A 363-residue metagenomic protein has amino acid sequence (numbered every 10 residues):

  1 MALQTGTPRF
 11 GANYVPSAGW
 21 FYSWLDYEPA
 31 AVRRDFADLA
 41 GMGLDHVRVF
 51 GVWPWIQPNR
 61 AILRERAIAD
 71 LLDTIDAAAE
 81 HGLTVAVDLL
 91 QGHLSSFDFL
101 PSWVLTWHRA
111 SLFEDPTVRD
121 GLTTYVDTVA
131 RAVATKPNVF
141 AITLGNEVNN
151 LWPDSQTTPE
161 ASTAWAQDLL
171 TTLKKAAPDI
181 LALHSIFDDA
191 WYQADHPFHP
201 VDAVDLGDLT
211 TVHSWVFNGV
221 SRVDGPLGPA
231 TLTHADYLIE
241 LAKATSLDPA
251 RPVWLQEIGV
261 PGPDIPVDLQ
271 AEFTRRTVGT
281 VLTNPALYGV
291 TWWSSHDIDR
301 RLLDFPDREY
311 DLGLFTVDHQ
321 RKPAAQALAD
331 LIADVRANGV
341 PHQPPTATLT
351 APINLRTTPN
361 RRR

Functional and structural regions predicted by a protein language model:
M1-H46, A77-E80, T84, T171-K174 (+2 more regions): N-terminal carbohydrate-binding accessory modules
G6-F10, G43-D45, A79-V85, T135-F140 (+4 more regions): Short, well-ordered coil/turn segments that N-cap beta-strands
A12, L39, V47, A78 (+9 more regions): Conserved, mostly hydrophobic/aromatic
S23, D70, V104, L122 (+3 more regions): Aromatic-rich peripheral "rim/lid" segments of glycoside hydrolase catalytic domains that contact and position glycan
W24-A40, L122-A130, Y192-A203, A271-T280: Short, acidic/polar
E28, V32-V104, P159-H184: Aromatic-lined substrate-binding rim segments of carbohydrate-active enzymes
N59-A69, L100-A177, I186, D195-P197 (+3 more regions): Active-site cleft segment of glycoside hydrolase catalytic domains centered on the general acid/base Glu
T163, D168, A177-P263, T291 (+1 more regions): Glycoside hydrolase catalytic-domain groove-lining segments
